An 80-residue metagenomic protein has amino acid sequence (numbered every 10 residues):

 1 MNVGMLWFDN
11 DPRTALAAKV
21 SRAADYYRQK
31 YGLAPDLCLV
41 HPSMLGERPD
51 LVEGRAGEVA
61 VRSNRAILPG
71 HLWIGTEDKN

Functional and structural regions predicted by a protein language model:
M1-P49: Amphipathic alpha-helical packing elements
R48-A56: Glycine-rich loop at the start of a catalytic domain that most often binds anionic cofactors/ligands
R55-N80: C-terminal edge-of-domain segments
